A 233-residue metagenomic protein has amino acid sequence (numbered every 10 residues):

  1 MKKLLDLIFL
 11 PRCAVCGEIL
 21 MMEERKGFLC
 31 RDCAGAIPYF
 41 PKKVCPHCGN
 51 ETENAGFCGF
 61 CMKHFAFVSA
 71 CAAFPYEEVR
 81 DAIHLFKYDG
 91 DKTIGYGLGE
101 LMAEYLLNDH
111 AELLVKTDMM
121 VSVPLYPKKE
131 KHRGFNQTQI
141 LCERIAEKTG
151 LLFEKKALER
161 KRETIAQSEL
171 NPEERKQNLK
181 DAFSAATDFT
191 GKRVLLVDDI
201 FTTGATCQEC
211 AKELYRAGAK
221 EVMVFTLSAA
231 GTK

Functional and structural regions predicted by a protein language model:
M1-V197, T202-K233: Glycine-rich phosphate/pyrophosphate-handling loop used in enzymes and phosphotransfer proteins
